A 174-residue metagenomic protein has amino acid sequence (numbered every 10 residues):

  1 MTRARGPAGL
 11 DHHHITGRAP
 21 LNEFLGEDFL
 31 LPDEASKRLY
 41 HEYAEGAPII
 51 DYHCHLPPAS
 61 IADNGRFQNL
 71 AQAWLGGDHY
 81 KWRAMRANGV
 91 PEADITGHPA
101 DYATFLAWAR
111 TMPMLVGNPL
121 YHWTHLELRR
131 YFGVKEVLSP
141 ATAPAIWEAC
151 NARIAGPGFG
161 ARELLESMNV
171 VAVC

Functional and structural regions predicted by a protein language model:
T2-A4, A8: Short linear motifs in low-complexity or flexible loops
D11-C174: Metal-cofactor-binding active-site regions of metalloenzymes
